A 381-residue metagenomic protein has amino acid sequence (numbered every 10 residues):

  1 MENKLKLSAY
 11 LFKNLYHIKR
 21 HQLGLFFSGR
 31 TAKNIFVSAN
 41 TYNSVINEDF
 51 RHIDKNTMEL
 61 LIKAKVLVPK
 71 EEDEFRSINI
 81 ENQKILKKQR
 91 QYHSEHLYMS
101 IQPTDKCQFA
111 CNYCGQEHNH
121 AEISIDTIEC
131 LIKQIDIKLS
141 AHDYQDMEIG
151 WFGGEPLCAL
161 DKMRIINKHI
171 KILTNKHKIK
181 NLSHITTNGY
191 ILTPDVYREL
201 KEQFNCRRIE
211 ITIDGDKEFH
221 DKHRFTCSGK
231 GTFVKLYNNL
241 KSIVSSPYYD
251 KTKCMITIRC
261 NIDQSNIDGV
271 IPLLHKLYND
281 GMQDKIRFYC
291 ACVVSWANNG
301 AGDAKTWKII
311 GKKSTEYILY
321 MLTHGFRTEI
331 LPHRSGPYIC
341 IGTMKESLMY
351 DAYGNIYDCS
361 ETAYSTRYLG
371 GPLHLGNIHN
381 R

Functional and structural regions predicted by a protein language model:
L5-F36, T57-S100, H142: N-terminal [4Fe-4S]-dependent radical SAM core
A9-F12, Y16-S44, F326-R381: Accessory C-terminal segments flanking Radical SAM cores
S44-H52: Short helix-coil junctions and helix-kink-helix linkers
E81-D195, R207: Conserved alpha-helical substructure of the radical SAM core
S100-Q102, E148-F152, H184-N188, E210-D214 (+3 more regions): A cross-family glycoside hydrolase active-site/sugar-binding cleft signature
D136-L139, L192-C206, I271-Q283: Short amphipathic alpha-helices and their capping/turn segments at secondary-structure boundaries
D143-M147, I179-S183, N205-R207, T252-I256 (+2 more regions): Short, well-ordered coil/turn segments that N-cap beta-strands
E218-Y237, K241-K345, M349-Y353, T366-G370: Radical SAM enzyme [4Fe-4S]-AdoMet core and its adjacent flexible, acidic and glycine-rich loops/tails across
